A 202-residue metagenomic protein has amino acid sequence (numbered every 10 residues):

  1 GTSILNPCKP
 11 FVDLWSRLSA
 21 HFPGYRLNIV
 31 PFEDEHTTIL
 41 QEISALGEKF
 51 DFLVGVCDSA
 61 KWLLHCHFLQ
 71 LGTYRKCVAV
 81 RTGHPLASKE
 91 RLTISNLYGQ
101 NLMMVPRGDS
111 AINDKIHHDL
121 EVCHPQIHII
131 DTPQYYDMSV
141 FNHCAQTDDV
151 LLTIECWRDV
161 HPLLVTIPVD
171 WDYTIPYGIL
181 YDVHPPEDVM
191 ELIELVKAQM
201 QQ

Functional and structural regions predicted by a protein language model:
G1-K61: Central regulatory/effector-binding core of bacterial HTH transcription factors
P10-D13, G99-H124: Secondary-structure junction motif
A20-P31, L120-T132: A local structural motif
E35-F52, H124, Y135-D148: Short helices/loops that flank or line small-molecule/ion binding pockets
F50-S59, R81-T82, Q146-W157: Beta->alpha turn/N-cap motifs
L63-L69, Y74, M138-E187: Beta-alpha-beta core module
H67-K76, V80-L102, V189-M190: Flexible hinge/capping segments at coil-to-helix
S95-Y98, P176-Q202: Extended ligand-binding regions for polar small-molecule ligands
